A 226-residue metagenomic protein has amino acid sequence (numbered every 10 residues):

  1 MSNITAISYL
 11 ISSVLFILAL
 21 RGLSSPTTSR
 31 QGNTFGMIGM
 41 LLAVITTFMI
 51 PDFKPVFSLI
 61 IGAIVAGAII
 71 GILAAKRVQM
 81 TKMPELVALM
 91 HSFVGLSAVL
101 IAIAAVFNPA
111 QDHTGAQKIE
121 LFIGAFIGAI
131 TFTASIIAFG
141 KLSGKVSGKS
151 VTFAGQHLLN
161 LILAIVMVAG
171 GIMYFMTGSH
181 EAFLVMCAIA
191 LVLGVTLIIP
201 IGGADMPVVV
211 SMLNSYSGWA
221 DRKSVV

Functional and structural regions predicted by a protein language model:
M1-F53, F57: N-terminal transmembrane signal-anchor/hairpin module of polytopic inner-membrane proteins
M1-S13, I50-I69, Q117-F132, G178-I189: Structural signature of hydrophobic alpha-helical transmembrane segments
L15-T28, A68-V87, S135-S150, L193-M206: C-terminal ends of transmembrane helices
R30-G39, I60-I61, K82-V94, S150-N160 (+1 more regions): Cytoplasmic-side transmembrane-helix entry/capping segments in multi-pass membrane proteins
T47-I61, L73-P84, V99-G115, K141: Transmembrane alpha-helix boundary signature
A68-L73, S92-F107, L121-I137: Mid-bilayer segments of alpha-helical transmembrane spans in multi-pass integral membrane proteins that mediate
K118-V195, P200: Internal active-site segments that recognize and position negatively charged phosphoryl groups and nucleotide moieties
V225: Conserved small/polar residues in nucleotide/adenosyl-binding loops
